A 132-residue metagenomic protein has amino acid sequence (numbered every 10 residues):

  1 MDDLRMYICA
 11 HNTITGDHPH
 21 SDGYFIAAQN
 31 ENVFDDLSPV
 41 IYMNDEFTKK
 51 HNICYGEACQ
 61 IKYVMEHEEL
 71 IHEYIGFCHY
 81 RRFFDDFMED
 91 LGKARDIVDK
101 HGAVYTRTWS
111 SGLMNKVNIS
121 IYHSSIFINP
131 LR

Functional and structural regions predicted by a protein language model:
M1-R132: ER/Golgi luminal nucleotide-sugar-dependent glycosyltransferases, focusing on the catalytic module
